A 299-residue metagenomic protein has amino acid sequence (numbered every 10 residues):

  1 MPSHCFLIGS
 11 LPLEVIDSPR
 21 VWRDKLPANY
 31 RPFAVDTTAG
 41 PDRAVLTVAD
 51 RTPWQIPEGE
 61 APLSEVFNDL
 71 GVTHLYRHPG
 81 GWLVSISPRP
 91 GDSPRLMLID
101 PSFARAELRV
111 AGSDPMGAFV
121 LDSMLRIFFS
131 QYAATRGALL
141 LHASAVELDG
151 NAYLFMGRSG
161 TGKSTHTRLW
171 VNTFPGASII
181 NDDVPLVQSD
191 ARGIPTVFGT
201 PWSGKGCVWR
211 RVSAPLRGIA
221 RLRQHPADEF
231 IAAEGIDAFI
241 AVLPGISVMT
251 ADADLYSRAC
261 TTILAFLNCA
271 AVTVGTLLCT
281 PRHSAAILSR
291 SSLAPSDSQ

Functional and structural regions predicted by a protein language model:
M1-S159, L169-S178, P185-Q299: A noncatalytic interaction/capping subdomain that flanks phosphate/NTP-handling catalytic cores
K163: Conserved lysine of the Walker
H166: Hydrophobic positions on the alpha1 helix immediately C-terminal to the Walker A/P-loop
